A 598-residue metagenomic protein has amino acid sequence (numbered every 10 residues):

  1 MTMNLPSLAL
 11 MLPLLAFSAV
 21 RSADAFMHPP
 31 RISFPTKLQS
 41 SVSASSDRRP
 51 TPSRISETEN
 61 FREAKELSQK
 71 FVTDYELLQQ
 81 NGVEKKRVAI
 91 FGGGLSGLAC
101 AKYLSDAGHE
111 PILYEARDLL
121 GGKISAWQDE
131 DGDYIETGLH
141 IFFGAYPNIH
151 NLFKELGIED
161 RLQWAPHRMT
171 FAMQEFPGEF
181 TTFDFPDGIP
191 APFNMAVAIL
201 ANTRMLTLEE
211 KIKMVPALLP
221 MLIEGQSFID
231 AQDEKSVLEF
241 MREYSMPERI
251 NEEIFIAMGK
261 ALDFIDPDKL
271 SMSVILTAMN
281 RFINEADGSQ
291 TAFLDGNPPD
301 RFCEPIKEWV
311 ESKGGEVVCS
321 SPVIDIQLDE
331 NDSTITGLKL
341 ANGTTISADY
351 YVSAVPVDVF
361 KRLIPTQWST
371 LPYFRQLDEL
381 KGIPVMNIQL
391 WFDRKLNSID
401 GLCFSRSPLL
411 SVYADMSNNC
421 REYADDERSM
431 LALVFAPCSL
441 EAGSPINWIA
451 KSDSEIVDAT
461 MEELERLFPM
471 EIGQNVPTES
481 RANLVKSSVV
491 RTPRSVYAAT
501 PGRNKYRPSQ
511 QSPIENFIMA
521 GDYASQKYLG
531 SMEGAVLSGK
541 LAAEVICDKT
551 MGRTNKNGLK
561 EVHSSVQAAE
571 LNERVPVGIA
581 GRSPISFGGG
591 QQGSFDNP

Functional and structural regions predicted by a protein language model:
L12-L15, F26-V88, D106-A107, A569-P598: Extreme N-terminal leader/targeting segments of oxidoreductases
R62, A107, S321-S444, S452-F468 (+1 more regions): Mid-domain catalytic core of redox enzymes that form a hydrophobic substrate pocket/lid adjacent to a catalytic redox
V83-L113: N-terminal Rossmann-like FAD-binding beta1-loop-alpha1 element of flavoenzymes
S105-E130: Glycine-rich FAD pyrophosphate-binding loop
I149-H150, K154-T277, N284: Mobile amphipathic helical/loop "lid" adjacent to a hydrophobic cofactor/ligand pocket
L276-N342, I346-Y350, A354: Helical element adjacent to the flavin cofactor pocket in flavoenzyme catalytic cores
R421-D425, V490-M519, Y523-Q526: FAD-binding beta-loop-beta segment adjacent to the flavin cofactor pocket
S525-I546: A conserved FAD-binding loop/helix module that cradles the flavin
